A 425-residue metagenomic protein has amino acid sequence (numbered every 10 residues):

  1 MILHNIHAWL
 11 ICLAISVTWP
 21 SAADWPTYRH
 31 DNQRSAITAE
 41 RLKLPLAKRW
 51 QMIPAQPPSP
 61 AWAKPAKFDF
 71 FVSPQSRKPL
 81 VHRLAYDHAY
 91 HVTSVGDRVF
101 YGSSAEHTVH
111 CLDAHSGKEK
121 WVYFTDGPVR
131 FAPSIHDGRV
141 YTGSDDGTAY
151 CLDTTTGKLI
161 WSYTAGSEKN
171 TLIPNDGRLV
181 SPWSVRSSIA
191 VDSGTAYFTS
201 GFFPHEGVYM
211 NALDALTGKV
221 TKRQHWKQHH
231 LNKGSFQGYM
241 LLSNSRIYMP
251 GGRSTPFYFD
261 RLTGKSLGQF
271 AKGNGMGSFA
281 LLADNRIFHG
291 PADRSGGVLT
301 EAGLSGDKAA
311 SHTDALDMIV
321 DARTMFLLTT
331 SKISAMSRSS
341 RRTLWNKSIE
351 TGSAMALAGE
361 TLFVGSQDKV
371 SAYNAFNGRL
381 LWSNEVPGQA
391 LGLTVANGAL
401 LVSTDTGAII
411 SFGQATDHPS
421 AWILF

Functional and structural regions predicted by a protein language model:
M1-N5: N-terminal secretory signal peptides that target proteins for export/translocation
H7-T18: Bacterial N-terminal signal peptides
A23-T93, D97-F100, T108, K118-T125 (+10 more regions): Aromatic (tryptophan-biased) beta-strands that constitute blades/sheets of beta-rich domains
W25-R29, V81-V109, Y123-Y150, G177-N211 (+6 more regions): Repeat-blade elements of multi-bladed beta-propeller folds
